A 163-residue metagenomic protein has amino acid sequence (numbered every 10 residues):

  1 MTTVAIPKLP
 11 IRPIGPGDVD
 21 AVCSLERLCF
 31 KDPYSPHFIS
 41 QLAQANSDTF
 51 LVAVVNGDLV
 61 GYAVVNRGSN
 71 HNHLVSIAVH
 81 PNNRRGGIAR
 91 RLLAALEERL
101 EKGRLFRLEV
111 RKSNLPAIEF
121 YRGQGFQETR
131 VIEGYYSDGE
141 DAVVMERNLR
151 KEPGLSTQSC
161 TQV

Functional and structural regions predicted by a protein language model:
M1-V4, D141-V163: Terminal substrate-recognition subdomain of acyl/acetyltransferases
P7-V22: A short beta-loop-alpha structural element at the N-terminal edge of CoA-dependent acyl/N-acetyltransferase catalytic
V52, D58-N66, H71-A78: Conserved beta-strand in the GNAT
I77-R84, V110-S113: A short, internal acetyl-CoA/4′-phosphopantetheine-binding micro-motif in the GNAT/acyltransferase core
V79, R85-E98, E119-G123: Conserved acetyl-CoA-binding loop-helix of GNAT-fold acetyltransferases
A89, L93, N114-A117, G134-G139: Short glycine/proline-centered loop/turn elements that form peptide/ligand docking sites
L93, L100-K112: Conserved GNAT acetyl-CoA-binding A-motif
R107-E109, R122, Q127-V143, V163: Conserved catalytic-core motifs of GNAT/GCN5-like acyltransferases
